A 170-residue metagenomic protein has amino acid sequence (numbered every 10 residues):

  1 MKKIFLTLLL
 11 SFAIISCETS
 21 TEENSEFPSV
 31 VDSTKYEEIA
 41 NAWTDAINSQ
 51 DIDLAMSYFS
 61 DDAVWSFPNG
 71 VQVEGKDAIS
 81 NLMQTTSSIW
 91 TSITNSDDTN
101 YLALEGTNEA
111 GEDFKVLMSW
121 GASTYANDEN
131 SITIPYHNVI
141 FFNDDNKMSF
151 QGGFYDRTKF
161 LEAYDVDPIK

Functional and structural regions predicted by a protein language model:
M1-I4, E18: Positively charged n-region of N-terminal signal peptides that target proteins for export
I4-A13: Sec-dependent N-terminal signal peptides
C17-D53, S57: Short, low-complexity N-terminal intrinsically disordered segments enriched in polar/charged residues
W43, P68, W120-A122, G153-F154: Active-site-proximal beta-strand/loop segments in catalytic clefts of secreted hydrolases
D53, S57, D61-K115: A solvent-exposed, acidic/Ser-Thr-rich amphipathic alpha-helical stretch
G70-Q72, S123-A126, Y155-K159: Solvent-exposed loop/turn segments at secondary-structure junctions within structured extracellular/periplasmic domains
V116-K147, G152: Exposed beta-sheet edge and beta->alpha loop/turn motif
S149-K170: Low-complexity, intrinsically disordered terminal/linker segments enriched in charged and Gly/Pro repeats
